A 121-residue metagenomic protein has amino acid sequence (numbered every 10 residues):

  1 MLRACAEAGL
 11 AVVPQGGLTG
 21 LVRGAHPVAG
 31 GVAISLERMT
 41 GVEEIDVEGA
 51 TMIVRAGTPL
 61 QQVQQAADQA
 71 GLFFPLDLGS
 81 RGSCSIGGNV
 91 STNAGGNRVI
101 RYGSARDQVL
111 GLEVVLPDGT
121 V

Functional and structural regions predicted by a protein language model:
M1-V12, G30, L36-L78, V90 (+1 more regions): N-terminal glycine-rich flavin-associated loop
A11, R23-A25: N-terminal beta-alpha lobe that positions the nucleotide/phosphoryl donor in ATP/NTP-coupled carboxylate activation
Q15: Short glycine- and acidic-residue-rich catalytic loops of nucleotidyl-transferase/cyclase enzymes
S83-G87: Beta-rich nucleic-acid/ligand-interaction surfaces
